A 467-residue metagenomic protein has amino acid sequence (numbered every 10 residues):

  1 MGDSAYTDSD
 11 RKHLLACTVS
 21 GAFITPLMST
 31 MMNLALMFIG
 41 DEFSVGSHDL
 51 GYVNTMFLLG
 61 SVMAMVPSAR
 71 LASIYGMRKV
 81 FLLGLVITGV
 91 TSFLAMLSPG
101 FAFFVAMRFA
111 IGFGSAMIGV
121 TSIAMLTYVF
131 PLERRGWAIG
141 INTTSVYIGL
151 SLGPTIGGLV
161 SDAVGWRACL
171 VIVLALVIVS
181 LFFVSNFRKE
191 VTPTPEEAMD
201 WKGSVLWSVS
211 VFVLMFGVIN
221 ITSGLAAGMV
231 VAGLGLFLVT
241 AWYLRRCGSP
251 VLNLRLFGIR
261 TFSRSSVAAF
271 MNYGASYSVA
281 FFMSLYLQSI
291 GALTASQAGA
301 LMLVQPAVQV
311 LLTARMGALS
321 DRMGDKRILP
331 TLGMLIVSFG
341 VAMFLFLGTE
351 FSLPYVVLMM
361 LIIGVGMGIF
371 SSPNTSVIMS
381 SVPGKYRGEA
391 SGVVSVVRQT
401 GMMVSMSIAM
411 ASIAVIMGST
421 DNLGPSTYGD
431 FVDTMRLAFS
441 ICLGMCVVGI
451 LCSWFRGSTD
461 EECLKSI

Functional and structural regions predicted by a protein language model:
M1-D10, R456-I467: Intrinsic disorder in cytosolic terminal tails and internal cytosolic loops of multi-pass membrane transporters
H13-L27, M32-L34, S47, V53-N54 (+6 more regions): 12-transmembrane solute porter fold
L36-I39, L126, V160, R188 (+6 more regions): Hydrophobic alpha-helical interface/terminus motif in multipass membrane transporters
E42, H48, S73-I74, M96-P99 (+7 more regions): Membrane-helix boundary and inter-helical linker elements of multi-pass secondary transporters
V62-M63, F93, A116, Y147 (+5 more regions): Hydrophobic/small/kink-forming positions within alpha-helical transmembrane segments of polytopic membrane proteins
P67-A69, S73-K202: Helix-loop-helix hairpins in multi-pass membrane proteins, especially solute transporters
I87-L97, L176-F183, G235-V239, L311 (+2 more regions): Transmembrane-helix signature of multi-pass solute transporters
D162-A268, L443: Hydrophobic transmembrane-helix bundles of small-molecule transporters
